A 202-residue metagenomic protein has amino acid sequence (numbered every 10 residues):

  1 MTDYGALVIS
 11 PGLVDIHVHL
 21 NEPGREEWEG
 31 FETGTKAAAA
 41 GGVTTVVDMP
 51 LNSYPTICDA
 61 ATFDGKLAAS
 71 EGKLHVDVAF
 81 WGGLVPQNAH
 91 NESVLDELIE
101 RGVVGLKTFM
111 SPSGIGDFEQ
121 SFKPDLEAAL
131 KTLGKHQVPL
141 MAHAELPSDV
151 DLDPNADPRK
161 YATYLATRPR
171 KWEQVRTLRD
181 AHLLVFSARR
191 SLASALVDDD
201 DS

Functional and structural regions predicted by a protein language model:
Y4-G5, I9, V43-T44, K73-D77 (+2 more regions): Short coil/turn connectors at secondary-structure junctions
Y4-K73: Metal-associated gating/positioning segment near the N- to mid-region
S10, D59-D77, D125-A142: Alpha-helix-loop-beta-strand connector modules within alpha/beta enzyme cores
G12-V18, V46-D48, V78-G82, V104-T108 (+2 more regions): Hydrophobic faces of well-ordered beta-strands that scaffold small-molecule active sites in alpha/beta enzyme cores
I16-E29, N52, I57, V76-H90 (+2 more regions): Active-site mouth loops of central-metabolism enzymes
M49-H75, L84-N88, V94-E97, T108-I115 (+1 more regions): Active-site loop-to-helix "anion-binding N-cap" substructures in soluble metabolic enzymes
H90-S202: Histidine/acidic residue-rich metal-binding segments in metalloenzymes
